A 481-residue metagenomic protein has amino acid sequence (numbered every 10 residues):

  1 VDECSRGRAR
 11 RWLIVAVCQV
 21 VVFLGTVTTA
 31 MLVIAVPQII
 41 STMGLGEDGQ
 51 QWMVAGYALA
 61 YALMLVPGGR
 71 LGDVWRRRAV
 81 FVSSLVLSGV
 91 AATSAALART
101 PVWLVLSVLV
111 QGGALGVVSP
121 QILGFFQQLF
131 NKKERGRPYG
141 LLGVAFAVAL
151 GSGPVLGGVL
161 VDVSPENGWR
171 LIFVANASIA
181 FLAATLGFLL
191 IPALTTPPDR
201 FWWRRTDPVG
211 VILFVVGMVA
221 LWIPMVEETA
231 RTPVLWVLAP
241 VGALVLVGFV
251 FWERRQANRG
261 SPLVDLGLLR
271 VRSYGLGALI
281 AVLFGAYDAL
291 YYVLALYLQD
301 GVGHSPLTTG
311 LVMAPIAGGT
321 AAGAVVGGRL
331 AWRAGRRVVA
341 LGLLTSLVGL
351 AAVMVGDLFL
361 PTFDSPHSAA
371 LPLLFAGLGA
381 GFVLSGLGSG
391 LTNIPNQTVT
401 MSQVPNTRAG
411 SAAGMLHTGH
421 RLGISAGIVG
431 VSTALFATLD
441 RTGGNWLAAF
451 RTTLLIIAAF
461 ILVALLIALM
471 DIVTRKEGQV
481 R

Functional and structural regions predicted by a protein language model:
R11-V27, L32-I34, L235, G260-R441 (+1 more regions): 12-transmembrane solute porter fold
V33-M64, W103, L307, L311: Extracellular/periplasmic helix-loop-helix junction of adjacent transmembrane segments in MFS-like secondary
Q38, G69-R70, V74, V159 (+1 more regions): Membrane-interface helix termini in secondary transporters
E47-D48, K132-L142, P306-L307, N406-M415: Loop-to-transmembrane helix entry/capping segments in MFS-fold secondary transporters and related SLC/MFSD carriers
A55-G69, L115, S119-L123, A314-V326: Central cavity-lining transmembrane alpha-helices of secondary-active solute carriers, predominantly the Major
D73-V209: Helix-loop-helix hairpins in multi-pass membrane proteins, especially solute transporters
P120, L141, F146-G158, M218 (+3 more regions): Glycine/proline-centered helix-kink
D162-L279: Hydrophobic transmembrane-helix bundles of small-molecule transporters
